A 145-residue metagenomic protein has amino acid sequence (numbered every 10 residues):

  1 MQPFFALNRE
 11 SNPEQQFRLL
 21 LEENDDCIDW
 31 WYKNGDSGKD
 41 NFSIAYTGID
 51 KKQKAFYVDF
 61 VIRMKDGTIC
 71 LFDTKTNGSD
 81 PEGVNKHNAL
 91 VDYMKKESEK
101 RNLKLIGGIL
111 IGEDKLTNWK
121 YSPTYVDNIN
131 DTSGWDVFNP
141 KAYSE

Functional and structural regions predicted by a protein language model:
M1-E145: Electrostatic, structured charged patches in enzyme active sites and in nucleic-acid/phosphate-binding
